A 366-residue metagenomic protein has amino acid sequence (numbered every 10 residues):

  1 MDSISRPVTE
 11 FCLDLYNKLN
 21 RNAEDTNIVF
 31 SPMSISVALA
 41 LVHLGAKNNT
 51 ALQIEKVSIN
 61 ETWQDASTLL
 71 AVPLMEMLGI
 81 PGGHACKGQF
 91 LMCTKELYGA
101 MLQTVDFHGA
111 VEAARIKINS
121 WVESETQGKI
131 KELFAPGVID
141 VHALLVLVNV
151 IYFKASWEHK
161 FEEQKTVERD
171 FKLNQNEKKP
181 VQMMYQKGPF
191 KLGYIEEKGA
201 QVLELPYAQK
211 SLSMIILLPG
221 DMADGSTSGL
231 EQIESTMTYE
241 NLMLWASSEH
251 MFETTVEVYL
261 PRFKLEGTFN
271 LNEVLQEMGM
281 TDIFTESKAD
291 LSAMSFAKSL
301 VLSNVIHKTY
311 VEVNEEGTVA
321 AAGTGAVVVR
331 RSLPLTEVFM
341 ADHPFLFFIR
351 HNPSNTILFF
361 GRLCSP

Functional and structural regions predicted by a protein language model:
M1-G109, A114, G317-A321, N352 (+1 more regions): Detector for small/aliphatic-rich hydrophobic stretches
R21, L192-E196, V338: Short, solvent-exposed secondary-structure boundary motifs
F30-K47, H142-W157, I216-L217, T356-I357: Hydrophobic/aromatic-rich, well-ordered segments within soluble, folded domains that form packed cores
Q64-G229, M243-S332: Non-catalytic, conformational "gating/processing" segments within enzyme and secreted inhibitor domains
E231-E234: N-terminal/edge-of-domain interface segments
T236-T238, L242: Internal maturation/activation junctions in enzymes
T309, E315-P366: C-terminal soluble interaction/assembly domains
